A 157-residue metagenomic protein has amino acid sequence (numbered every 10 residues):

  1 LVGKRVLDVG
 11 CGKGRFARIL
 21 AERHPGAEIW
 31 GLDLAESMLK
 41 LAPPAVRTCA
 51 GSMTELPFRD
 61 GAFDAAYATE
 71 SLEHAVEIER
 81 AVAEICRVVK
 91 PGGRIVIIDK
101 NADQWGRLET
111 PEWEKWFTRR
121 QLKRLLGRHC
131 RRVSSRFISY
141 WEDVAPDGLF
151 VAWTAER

Functional and structural regions predicted by a protein language model:
L7, K13-E55: Class I SAM-dependent methyltransferase SAM/SAH-binding core
Y67: A conserved beta-strand element that flanks and buttresses the S-adenosyl-L-methionine
E70-S71: Short catalytic micro-motifs in class I SAM-dependent methyltransferases
E79-P91: A short glycine-rich, Lys/Arg-flanked "PGG" loop and its adjoining helix->strand segment in the class I
V96-T118: Conserved class I S-adenosyl-L-methionine
K115-H129: Short alpha-helix
R131-W141: Conserved S-adenosyl-L-methionine
S139-R157: Core SAM-dependent methyltransferase catalytic element
